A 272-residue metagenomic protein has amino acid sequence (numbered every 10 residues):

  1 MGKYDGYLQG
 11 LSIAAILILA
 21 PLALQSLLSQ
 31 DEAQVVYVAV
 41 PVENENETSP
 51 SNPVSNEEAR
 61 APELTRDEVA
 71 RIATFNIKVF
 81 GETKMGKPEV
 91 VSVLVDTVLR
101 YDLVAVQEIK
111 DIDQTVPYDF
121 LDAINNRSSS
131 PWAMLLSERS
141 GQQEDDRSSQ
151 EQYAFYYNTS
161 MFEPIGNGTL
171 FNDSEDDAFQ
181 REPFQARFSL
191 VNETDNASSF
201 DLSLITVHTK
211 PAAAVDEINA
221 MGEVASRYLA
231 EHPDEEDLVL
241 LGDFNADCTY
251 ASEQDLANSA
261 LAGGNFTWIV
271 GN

Functional and structural regions predicted by a protein language model:
G2-A14, P21-N272: Divalent cation-coordinating acidic motifs and surrounding scaffolds that mediate Ca2+/Mg2+/Mn2+/Zn2+-dependent binding
